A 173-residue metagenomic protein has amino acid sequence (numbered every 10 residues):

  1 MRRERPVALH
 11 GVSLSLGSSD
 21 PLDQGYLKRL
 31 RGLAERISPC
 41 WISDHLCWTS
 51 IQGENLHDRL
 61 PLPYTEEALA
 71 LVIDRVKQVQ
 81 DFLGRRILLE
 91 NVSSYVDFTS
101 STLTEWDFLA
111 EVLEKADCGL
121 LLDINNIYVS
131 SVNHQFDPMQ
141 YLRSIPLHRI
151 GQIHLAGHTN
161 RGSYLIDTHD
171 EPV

Functional and structural regions predicted by a protein language model:
M1-G32: N-terminal pre-domain/capping segments
M1-R2, A34-I37, R143-R149: Short, conserved loop/helix-junction motifs that constitute active-site signature segments in enzyme catalytic cores
M1-R5, T99-W106, V132-F136, S144: Short N-terminal secondary-structure initiator segments
P6-A8, S13, P39-S43, R86-E90 (+3 more regions): Structural preference for beta-strand elements that scaffold enzyme active sites
S13-S15, L46-S50, S93-Y95, I124-Y128 (+1 more regions): Active-site-proximal loop/turn and secondary-structure-junction residues that shape catalytic pockets, frequently
S18-L22, F98-L103, S131-H134, L165-T168: Short, solvent-exposed loop/turn segments at secondary-structure boundaries
D23-L120: Active-site acidic/histidine proton-transfer and metal-coordination neighborhood in alpha/beta enzyme cores
R59-L69, S130-V173: Gly/Pro-rich active-site loop or hairpin
